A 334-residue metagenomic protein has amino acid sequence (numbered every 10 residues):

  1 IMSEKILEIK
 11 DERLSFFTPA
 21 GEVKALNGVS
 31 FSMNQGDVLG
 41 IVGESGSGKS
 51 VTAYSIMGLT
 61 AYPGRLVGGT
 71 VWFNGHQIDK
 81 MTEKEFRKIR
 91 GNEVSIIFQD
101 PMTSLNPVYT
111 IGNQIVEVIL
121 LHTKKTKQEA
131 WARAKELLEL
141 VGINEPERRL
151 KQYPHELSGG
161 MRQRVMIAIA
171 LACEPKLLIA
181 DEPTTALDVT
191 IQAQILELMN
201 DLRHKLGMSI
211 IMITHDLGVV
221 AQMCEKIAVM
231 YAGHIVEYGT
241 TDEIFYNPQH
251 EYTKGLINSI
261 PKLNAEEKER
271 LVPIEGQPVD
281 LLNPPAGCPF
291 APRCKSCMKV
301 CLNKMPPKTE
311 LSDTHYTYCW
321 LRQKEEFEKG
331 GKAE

Functional and structural regions predicted by a protein language model:
S3-I6, S15-G28, L59-R65, M81-E85 (+2 more regions): A short, flexible loop at the N-terminus of ABC-type nucleotide-binding domains that lies
K5, N144-E147, T240-E334: Short catalytic/signature loops enriched in Gly
G58, I179, P183, L187 (+1 more regions): P-loop NTP-binding/switch modules centered on Walker-like glycine-rich loops
L66-Q77: Conserved ABC transporter NBD signature motif
Q77, Q128-R148, I257-N258: Conserved ABC ATPase "signature" region
Q152-L157, M161: Conserved ABC ATPase signature
A172-K176: A short, proline-enriched helix->beta-strand linker immediately N-terminal to the Walker B motif in ABC-type P-loop
